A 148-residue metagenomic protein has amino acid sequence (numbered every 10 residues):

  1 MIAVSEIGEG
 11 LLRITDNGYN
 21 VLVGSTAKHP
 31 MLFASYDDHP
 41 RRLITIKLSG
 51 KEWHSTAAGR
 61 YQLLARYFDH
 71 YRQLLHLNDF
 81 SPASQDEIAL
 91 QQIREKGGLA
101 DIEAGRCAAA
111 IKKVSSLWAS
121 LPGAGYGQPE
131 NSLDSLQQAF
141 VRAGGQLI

Functional and structural regions predicted by a protein language model:
M1-N78, E87-I148: Cell-wall polysaccharide-cleaving catalytic domain and substrate-binding groove, primarily in peptidoglycan/chitin
P82-A83: Compact, glycine/acidic-enriched structural inserts
